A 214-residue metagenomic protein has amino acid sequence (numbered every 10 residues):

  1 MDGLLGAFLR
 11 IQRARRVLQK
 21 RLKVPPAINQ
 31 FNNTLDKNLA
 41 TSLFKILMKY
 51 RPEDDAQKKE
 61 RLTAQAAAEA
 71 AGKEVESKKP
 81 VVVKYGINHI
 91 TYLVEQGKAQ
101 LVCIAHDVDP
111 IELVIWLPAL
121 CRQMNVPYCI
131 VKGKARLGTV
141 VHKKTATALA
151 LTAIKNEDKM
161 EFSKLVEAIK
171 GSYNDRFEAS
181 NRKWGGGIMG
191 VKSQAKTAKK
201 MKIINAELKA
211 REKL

Functional and structural regions predicted by a protein language model:
M1-K98, L165-L214: Polybasic, low-complexity intrinsically disordered tails and interdomain linkers
D2-G3, H106, N125: Generic short alpha-helical hydrophobic face used as a protein-protein interaction/packing hotspot
P80-V81, Y85-N88, E95, V114-I115 (+1 more regions): Short basic, glycine-rich beta-strand/loop surfaces that mediate nucleic-acid
V94-E112: Structural recognition of short helix-loop-helix hairpins that underlie histone-fold modules
